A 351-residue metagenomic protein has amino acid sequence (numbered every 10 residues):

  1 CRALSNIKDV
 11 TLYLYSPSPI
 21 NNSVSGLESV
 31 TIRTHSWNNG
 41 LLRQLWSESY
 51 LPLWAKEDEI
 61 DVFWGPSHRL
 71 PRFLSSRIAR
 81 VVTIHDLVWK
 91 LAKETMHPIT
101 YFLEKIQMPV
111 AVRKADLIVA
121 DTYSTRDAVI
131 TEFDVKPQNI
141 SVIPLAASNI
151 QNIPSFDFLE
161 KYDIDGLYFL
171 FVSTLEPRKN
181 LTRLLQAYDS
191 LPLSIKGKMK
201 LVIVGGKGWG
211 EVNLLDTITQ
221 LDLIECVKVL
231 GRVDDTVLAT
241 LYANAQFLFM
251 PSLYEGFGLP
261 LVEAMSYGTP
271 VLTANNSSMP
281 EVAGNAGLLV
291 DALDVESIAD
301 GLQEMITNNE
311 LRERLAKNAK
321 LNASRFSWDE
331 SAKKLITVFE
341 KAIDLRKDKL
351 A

Functional and structural regions predicted by a protein language model:
C1-A351: Carbohydrate transferase catalytic cores enriched for Leloir-type hexosyltransferases
